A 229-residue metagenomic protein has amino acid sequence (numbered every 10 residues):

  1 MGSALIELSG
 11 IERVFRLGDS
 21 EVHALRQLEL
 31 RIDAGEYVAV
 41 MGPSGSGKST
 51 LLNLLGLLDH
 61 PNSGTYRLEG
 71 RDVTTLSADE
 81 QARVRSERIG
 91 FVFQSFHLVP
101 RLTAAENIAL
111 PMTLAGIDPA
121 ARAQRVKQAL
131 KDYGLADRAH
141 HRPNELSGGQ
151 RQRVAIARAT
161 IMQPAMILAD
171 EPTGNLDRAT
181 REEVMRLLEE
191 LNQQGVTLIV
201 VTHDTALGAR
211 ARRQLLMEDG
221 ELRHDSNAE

Functional and structural regions predicted by a protein language model:
A4-E218: ABC family nucleotide-binding domain
D219-D225: Conserved switch/coupling elements of ABC/ABC-like ATPase nucleotide-binding domains
